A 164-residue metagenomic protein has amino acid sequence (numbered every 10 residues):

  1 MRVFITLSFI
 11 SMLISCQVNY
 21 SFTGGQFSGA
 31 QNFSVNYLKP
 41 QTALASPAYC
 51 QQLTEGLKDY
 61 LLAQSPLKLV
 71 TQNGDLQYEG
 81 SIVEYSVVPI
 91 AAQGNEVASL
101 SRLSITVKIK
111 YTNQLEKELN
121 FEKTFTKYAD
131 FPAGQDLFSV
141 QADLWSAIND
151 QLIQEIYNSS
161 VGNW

Functional and structural regions predicted by a protein language model:
M1-C16: Sec-dependent bacterial lipoprotein signal peptides
F9-I10, G25-Q31, E79-I82, Y128-A129: Short hydrophobic/aromatic-rich motifs at helix boundaries and adjacent loops
I14-D59, Q64-L67, T71, L115 (+1 more regions): A structural "domain/chain start" motif
Y37-K39, F125-A129: Short, small-residue-rich loop/turn micro-motifs
P40-S46, Q135-D143: Second-shell loop/turn segments in exported
A63-K68, D75-N120, Y128-S139, D150: Surface-exposed short loop/turn segments
Q141-W164: Compositionally biased, intrinsically disordered linkers/stalks adjacent to structured regions
